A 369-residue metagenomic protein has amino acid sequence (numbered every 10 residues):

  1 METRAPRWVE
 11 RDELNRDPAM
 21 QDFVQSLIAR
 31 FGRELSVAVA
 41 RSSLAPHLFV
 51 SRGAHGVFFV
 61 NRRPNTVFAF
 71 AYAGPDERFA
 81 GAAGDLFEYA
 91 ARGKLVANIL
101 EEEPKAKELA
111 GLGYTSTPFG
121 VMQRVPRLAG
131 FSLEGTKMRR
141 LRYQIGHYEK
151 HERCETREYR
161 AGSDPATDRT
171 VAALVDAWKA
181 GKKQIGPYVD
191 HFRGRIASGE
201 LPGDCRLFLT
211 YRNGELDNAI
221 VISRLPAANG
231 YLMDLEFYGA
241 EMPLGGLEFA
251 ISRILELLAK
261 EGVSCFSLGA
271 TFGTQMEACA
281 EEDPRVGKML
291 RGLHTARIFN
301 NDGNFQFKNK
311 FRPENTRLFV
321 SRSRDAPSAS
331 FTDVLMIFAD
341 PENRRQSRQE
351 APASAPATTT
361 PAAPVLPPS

Functional and structural regions predicted by a protein language model:
P6-F70, N98-F119, L128-P284, T295-Q306 (+2 more regions): A conserved beta-strand-loop-helix scaffold within acyl/acetyltransferase catalytic domains
A69-Y72, R78-A83: Segments forming glycine/polar-rich beta-alpha architectures that bind adenosine-containing cofactors
Q123-R124: Conserved beta-strand -> loop -> alpha-helix junction used to position metal-binding or nucleic-acid-contacting
G287-R291: Contiguous alpha-helical scaffold segments within structured protein domains that host functional hotspots
A362-S369: Long, low-complexity, intrinsically disordered segments
